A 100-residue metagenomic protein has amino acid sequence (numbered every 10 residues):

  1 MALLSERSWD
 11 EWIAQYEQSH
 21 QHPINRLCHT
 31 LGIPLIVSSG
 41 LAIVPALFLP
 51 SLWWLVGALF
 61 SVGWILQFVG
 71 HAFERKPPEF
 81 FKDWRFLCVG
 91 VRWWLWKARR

Functional and structural regions predicted by a protein language model:
M1-Y16, K76-R100: Membrane-proximal soluble regions of multi-pass membrane proteins
Y16, H20-P23, F48-S51: Juxtamembrane loop-transmembrane helix junctions in multi-pass integral membrane proteins, especially the extracellular
S19-T30, A72-W84: Interhelical loop and helix-boundary elements at the membrane-water interface of polytopic inner-membrane proteins
C28-A42: Core segments of transmembrane alpha-helices that mediate helix-helix packing or line hydrophobic substrate/ligand
G32-L35, V56-G63: Hydrophobic alpha-helical transmembrane segments of polytopic
P34-I36, I65, V69, R92: Residues within alpha-helical transmembrane segments of multi-pass membrane proteins, especially transporters, ion
L41-L55: Helix-coil boundary and interhelical linker segments in multi-pass alpha-helical membrane proteins
F60-R75: Transmembrane alpha-helical segments that form the membrane-embedded catalytic/substrate-channel core of multi-pass
